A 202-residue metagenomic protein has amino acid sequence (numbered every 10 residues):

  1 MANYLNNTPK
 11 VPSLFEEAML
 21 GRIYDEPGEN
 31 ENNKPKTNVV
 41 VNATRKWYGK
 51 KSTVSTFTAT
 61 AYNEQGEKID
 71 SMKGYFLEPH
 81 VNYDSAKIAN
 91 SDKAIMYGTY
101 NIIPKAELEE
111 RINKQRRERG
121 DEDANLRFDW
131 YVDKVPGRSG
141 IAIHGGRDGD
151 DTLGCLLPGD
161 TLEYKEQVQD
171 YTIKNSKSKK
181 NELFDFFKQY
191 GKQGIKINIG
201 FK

Functional and structural regions predicted by a protein language model:
M1-P12: Hydrophobic, membrane-inserting alpha-helical segments
L14-I173, K177-I195, F201-K202: Cell wall/extracellular polymer interaction/catalysis modules
